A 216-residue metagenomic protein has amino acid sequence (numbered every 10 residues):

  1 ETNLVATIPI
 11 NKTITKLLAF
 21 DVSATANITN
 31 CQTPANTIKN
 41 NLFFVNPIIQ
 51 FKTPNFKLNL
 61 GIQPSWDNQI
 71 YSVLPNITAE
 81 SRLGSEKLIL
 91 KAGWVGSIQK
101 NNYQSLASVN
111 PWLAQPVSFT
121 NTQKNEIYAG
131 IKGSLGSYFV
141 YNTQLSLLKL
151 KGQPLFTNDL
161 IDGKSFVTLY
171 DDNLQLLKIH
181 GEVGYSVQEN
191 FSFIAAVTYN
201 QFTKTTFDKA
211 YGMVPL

Functional and structural regions predicted by a protein language model:
E1-N3: Flexible loop and strand-edge segments within Gram-negative outer membrane beta-barrel domains
I8-P9, P47-I49, A79-R82: Extended lipid/amphipathic-ligand handling interfaces
L17-T29, P34-S65, N190, I194-A195: Surface-exposed extracellular loop regions of Gram-negative outer-membrane beta-barrel proteins
K57, G61-W66, I70-L74, T78-L216: Exposed, low-structure sequence patches enriched in small/polar residues
